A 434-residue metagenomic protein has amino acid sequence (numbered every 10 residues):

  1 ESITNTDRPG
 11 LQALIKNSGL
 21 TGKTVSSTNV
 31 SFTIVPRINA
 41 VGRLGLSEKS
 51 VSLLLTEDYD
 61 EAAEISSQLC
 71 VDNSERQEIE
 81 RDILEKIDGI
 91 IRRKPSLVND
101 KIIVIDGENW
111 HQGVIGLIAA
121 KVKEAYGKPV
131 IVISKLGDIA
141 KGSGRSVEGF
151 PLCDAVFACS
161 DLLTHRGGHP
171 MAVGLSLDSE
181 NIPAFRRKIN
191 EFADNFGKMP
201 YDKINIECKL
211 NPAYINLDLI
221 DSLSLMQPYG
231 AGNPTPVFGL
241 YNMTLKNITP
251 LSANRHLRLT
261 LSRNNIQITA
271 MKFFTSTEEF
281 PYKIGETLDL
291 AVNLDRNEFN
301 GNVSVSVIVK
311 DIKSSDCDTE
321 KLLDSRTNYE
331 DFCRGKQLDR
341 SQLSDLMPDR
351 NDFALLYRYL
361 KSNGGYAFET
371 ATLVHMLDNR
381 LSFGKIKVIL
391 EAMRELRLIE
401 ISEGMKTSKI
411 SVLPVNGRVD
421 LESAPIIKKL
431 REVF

Functional and structural regions predicted by a protein language model:
E1-A184, L251: Hydrophobic helix-and-loop "lid/oligomerization" segment in the mid-to-C-terminal part of catalytic domains
E61-I65, V71-I105, A158-F434: Mid-to-C-terminal polyanion-binding domains and interfaces
